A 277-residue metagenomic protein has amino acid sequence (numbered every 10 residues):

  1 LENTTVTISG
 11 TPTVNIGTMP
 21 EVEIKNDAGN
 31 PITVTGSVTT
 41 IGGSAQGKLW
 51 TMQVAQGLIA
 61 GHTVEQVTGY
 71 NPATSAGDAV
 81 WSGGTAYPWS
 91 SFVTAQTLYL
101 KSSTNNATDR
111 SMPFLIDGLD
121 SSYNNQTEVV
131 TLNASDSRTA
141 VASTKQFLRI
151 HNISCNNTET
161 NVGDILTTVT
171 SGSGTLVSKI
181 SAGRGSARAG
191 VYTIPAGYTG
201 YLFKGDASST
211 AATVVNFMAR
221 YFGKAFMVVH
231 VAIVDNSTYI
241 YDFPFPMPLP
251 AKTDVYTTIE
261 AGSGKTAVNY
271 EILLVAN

Functional and structural regions predicted by a protein language model:
L1-T127, A140-S181, D254-Y256, G264-T266 (+1 more regions): Extended, low-complexity segments enriched in Ser/Thr/Gly and acidic residues that occur primarily in surface-exposed
V93-Q96, A196-L202: Extended extracellular/luminal ectodomain segments enriched in beta-structured repeat modules
D109-Y123, T213-K224, Y270-I272: Extended low-complexity, serine/threonine- and proline-enriched intrinsically disordered segments
Y123, S135, G197, A212 (+2 more regions): Tight coil/turn sites that cap or link beta-strands
V129-T131, S137-T144, Y239-P246: Exposed aromatic-hydrophobic patches
S181-T199: Compositionally biased low-complexity segments at domain edges in trafficked proteins and select soluble regulators
V214-Y241: Terminal beta-strand-rich extracellular "head" domains that mediate receptor/glycan or other ligand binding
I233-T257: Surface-exposed molecular-recognition determinants
